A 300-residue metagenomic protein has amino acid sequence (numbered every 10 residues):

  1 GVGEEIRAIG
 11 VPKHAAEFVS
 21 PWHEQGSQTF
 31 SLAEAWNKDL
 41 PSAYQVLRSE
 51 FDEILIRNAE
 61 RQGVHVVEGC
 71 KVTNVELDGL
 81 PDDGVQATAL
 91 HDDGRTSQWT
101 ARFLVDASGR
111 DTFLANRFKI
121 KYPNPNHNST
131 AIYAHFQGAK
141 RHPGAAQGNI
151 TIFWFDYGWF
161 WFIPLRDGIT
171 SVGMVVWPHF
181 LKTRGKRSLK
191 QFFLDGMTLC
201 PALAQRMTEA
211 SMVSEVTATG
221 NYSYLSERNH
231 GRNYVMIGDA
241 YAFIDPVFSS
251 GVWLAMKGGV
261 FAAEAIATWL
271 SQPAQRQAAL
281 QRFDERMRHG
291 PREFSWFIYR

Functional and structural regions predicted by a protein language model:
V2-F51: A conserved beta-strand/loop capping segment in the N-terminal third of enzymes that catalyze redox or closely related
R7-A8, P123-N126, I150-W154, T217 (+1 more regions): Short Gly/Pro-enriched turn/cap motifs at secondary-structure boundaries
I9, K182-A265, S271, Q277-R282 (+1 more regions): FAD/FMN-dependent oxidoreductases across multiple families
A35-K38, W177-L181, Y241-F243: A short, flexible beta-alpha/helix-coil linker loop
Y44, R48, F103, Y133 (+4 more regions): Tryptophan-centric aromatic hotspots in well-structured domains and transmembrane helices
E50, I54, G109, L254-F261: Short amphipathic alpha-helical face segments that pack within enzyme cores and frequently flank/anchor catalytic
E53, R57-E209: Predominantly flavin-linked oxidoreductase catalytic cores and closely associated redox partners
R282-R300: Short acidic/His-enriched helical or mixed secondary-structure segments at domain edges of catalytic enzymes and some
